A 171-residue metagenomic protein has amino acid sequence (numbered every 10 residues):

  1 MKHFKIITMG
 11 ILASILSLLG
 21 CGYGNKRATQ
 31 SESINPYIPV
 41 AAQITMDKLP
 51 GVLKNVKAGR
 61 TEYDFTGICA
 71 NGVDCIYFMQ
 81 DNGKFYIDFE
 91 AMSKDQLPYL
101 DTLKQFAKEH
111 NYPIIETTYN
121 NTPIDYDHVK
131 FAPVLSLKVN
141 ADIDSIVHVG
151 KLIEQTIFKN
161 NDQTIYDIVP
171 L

Functional and structural regions predicted by a protein language model:
M1-T8: Bacterial N-terminal signal peptides that target proteins for export
M9-A13: Hydrophobic helical h-region of N-terminal Sec-dependent signal peptides in bacterial secretory/periplasmic proteins
L18-G20: C-terminal motif of bacterial Sec signal peptides marking the signal peptidase cleavage site
G22-G24: Bacterial signal peptide processing site
R27-L171: Structured alpha/beta or helical-core interaction and ligand-binding surfaces enriched in interleaved
